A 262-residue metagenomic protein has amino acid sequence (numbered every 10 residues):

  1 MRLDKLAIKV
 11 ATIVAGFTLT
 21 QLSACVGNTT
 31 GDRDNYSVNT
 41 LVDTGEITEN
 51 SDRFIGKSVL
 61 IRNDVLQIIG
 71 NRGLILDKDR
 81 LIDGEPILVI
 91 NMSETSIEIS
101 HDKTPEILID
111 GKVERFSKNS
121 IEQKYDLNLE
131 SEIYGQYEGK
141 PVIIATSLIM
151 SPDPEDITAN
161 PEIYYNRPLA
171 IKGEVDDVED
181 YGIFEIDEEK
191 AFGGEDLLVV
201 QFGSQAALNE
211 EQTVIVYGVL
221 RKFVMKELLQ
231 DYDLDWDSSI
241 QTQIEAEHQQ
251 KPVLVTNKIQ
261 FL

Functional and structural regions predicted by a protein language model:
R2-T12: Bacterial N-terminal signal peptides that target proteins for export
L19-L22: Bacterial Sec-type N-terminal signal peptides, specifically the leucine/valine-rich hydrophobic h-region
C25-L262: OB-fold and OB-like single-stranded nucleic-acid-recognition modules and their adjacent interaction interfaces
